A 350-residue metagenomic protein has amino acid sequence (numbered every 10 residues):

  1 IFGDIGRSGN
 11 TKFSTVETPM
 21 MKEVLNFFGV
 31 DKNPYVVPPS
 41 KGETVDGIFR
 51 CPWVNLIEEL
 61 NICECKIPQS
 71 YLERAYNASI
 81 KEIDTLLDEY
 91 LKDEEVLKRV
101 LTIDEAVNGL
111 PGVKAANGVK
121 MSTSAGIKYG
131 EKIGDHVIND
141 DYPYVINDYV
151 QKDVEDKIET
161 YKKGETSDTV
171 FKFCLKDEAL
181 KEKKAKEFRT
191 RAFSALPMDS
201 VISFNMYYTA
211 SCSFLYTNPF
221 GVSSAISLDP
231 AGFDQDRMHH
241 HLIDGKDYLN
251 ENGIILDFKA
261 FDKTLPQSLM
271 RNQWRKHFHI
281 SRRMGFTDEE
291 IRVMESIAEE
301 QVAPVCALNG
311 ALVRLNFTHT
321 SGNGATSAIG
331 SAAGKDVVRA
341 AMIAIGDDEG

Functional and structural regions predicted by a protein language model:
I1-G350: Viral RNA-dependent RNA polymerase
